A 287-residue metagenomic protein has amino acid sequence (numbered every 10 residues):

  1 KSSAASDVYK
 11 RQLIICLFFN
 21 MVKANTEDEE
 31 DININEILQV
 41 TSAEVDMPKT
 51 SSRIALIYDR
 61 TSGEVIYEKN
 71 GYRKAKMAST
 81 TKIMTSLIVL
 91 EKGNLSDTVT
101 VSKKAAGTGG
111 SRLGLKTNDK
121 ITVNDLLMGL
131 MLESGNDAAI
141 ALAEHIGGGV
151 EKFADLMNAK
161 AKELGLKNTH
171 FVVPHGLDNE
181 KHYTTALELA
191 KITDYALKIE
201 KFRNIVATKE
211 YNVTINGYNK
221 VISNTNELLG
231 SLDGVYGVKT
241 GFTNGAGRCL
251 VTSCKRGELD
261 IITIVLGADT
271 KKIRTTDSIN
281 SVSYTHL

Functional and structural regions predicted by a protein language model:
S3-I54, R60-Y67, G71-A75, T98 (+1 more regions): Structured C-terminal helix/loop/strand segments within mature extracytoplasmic catalytic/sensor domains
V8, A105-K116, L228, L250-T252: A broadly tuned preference for mixed-charge, low-complexity surface segments
K10, N20-M21, L166-K167, D178-L287: Domain-terminus/edge residues, biased toward the C-terminal soluble/receptor-binding domains of extracytoplasmic
A24-L187, K191-E200: Active-site-adjacent loops and short helices of periplasmic peptidoglycan-processing enzymes
